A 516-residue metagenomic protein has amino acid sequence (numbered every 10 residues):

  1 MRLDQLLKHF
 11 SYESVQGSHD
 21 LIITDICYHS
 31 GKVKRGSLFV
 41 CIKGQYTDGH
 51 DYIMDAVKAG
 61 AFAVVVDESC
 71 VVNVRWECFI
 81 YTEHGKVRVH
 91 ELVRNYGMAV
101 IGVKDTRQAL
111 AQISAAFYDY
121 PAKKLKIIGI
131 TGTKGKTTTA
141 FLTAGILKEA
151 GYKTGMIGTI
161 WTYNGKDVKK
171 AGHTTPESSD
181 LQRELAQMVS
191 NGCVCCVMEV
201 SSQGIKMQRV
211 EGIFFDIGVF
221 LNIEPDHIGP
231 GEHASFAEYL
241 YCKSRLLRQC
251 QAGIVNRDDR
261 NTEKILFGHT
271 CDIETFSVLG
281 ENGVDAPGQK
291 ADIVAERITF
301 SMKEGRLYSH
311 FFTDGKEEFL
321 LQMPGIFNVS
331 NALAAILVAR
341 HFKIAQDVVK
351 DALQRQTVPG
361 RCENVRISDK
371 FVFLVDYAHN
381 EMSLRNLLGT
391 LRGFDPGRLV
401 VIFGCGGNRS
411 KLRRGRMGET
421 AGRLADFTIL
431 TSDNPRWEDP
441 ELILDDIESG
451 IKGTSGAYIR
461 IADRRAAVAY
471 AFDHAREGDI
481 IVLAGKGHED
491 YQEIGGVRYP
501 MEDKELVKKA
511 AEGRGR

Functional and structural regions predicted by a protein language model:
M1-L110, P287, L320, P324-I326 (+3 more regions): N-terminal leader/targeting and accessory segments in enzymes
M1-S14, K32-L38, D48-M54, A61 (+5 more regions): ATP-dependent carboxylate-amine ligase
E68-C70, T159-I160, I223, V278 (+3 more regions): Short, ordered loop/turn segments at secondary-structure junctions
S69-E77, D259-K264, E281-V284, R409-L412 (+1 more regions): Short, charged/polar "capping" segments at the starts of alpha-helices and the immediately preceding loops
C70, S202, P225, D259 (+3 more regions): Short, glycine/acidic-enriched loop or turn micro-motifs at the edges of active sites
V72, H90-V93, N191, K206 (+3 more regions): Acidic, Mg2+-coordinating active-site environments of NTP-dependent enzymes
G102, Q108-G253, R257, N261-D272 (+4 more regions): Phosphate-binding loop of NTP-binding sites
